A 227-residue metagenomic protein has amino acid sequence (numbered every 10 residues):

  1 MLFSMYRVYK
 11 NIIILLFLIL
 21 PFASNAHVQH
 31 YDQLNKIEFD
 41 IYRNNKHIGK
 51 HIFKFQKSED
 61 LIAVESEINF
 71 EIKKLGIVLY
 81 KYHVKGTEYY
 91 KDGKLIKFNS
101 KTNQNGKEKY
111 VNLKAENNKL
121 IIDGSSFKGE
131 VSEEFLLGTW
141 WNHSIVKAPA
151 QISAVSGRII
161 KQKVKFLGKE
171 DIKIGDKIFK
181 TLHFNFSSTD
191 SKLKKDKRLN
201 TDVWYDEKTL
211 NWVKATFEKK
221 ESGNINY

Functional and structural regions predicted by a protein language model:
L2-I13: Bacterial N-terminal signal peptides that target proteins for export
Y9-K10, S24, K219: Generic cytosolic/nucleocytoplasmic N-terminal low-complexity/intrinsically disordered segments
I13-F17, F179: Intrinsically disordered, low-complexity repeat segments enriched in small/polar residues
F17-N25: Hydrophobic h-region of N-terminal signal peptides that target proteins for export in Gram-negative bacteria
H27-E116, W141-Y227: Acidic, serine/threonine-rich low-complexity disordered tracts
N118-F135: Acidic/charged, solvent-exposed loop-and-adjacent secondary-structure segments enriched in E/D, K/R, S/T, and G/P
L136-W140: Hydrophobic transmembrane alpha-helices
